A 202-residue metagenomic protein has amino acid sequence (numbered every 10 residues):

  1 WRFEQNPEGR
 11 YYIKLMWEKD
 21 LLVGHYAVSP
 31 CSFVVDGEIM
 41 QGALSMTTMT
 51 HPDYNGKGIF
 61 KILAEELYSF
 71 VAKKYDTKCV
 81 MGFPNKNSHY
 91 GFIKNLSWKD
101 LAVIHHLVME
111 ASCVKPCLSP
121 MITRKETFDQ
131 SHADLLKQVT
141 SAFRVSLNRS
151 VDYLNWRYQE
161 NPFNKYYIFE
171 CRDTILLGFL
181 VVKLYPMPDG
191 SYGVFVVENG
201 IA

Functional and structural regions predicted by a protein language model:
W1-E18, K74-T77, H89, K94-E198: Amide-forming acyltransferase catalytic core, primarily the GNAT-like/NAT-type and related acyltransferase folds
F3, P30-D36, Y68-F70, Y90: Catalytic micro-motifs at enzyme active sites that drive phosphoryl/nucleotidyl and oxygen chemistry
E18-V23, V28-D36, V182-P188: Acetyl-CoA-dependent GNAT
D20-H25, M40-A43, T174-F179: Glycine-rich phosphate/pyrophosphate-binding loop shared by adenosine-nucleotide-utilizing enzymes
V28-F33, S45-T50, P84-N87: An acidic- and aromatic-residue-enriched active-site/binding cleft used to recognize and process polar
I39-P52, D189-I201: Conserved acetyl-CoA binding element of GNAT-fold acetyltransferases
S45, T50, N55-V71, A202: Conserved acetyl-CoA-binding loop-helix of GNAT-fold acetyltransferases
C79-F83: Conserved hydrophobic beta-strand within the GNAT/NAT acetyltransferase core sheet that lines the active-site cleft
